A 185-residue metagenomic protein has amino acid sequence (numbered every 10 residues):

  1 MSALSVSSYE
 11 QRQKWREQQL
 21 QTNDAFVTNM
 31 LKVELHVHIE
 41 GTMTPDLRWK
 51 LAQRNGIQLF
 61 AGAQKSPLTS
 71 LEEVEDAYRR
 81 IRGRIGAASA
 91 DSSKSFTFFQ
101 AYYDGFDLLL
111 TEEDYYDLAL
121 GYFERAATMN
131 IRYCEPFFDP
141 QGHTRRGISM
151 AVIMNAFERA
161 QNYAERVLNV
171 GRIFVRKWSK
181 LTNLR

Functional and structural regions predicted by a protein language model:
S2-R185: Metal-cofactor-binding active-site regions of metalloenzymes
